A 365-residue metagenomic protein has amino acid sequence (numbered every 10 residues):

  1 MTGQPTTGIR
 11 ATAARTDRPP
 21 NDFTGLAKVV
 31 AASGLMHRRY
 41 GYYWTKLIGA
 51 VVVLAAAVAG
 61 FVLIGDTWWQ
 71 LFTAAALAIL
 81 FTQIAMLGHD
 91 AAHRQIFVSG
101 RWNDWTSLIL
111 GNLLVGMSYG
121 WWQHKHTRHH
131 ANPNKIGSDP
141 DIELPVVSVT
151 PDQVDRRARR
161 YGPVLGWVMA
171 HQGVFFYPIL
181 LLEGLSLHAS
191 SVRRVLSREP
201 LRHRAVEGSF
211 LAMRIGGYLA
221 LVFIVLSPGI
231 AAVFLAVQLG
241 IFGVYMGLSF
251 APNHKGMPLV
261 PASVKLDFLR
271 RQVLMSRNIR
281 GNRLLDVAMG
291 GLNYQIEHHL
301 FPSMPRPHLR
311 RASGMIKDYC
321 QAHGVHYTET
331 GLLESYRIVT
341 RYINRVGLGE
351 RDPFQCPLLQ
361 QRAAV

Functional and structural regions predicted by a protein language model:
M1-G8, D22-L26, V146-Q153, R311-G314: Short, compositionally biased low-complexity segments
T2-V29, F175-S186: Short, charged cytosolic
P5, G256, I338-V346, E350-V365: Conserved catalytic cores of large enzyme domains
A14-A50, L54: Low-complexity, highly charged intrinsically disordered N-terminal segments that act as targeting/localization
Y40-I84, G111-G116, A170-L185, P200-F250: Alpha-helical bilayer-embedded segments of polytopic membrane proteins, i.e., transmembrane/intramembrane helices
A76-P200, P261-D352: Membrane-embedded catalytic scaffold of the fatty acid hydroxylase/desaturase
G88, M213, P252-N253, E297: Single, functionally critical "micro-switch" positions that shape active/binding sites and transmembrane helices
Q238-A251, K255-G256, I316-A322, H326: C-terminal, active-site-flanking charged/polar segments
